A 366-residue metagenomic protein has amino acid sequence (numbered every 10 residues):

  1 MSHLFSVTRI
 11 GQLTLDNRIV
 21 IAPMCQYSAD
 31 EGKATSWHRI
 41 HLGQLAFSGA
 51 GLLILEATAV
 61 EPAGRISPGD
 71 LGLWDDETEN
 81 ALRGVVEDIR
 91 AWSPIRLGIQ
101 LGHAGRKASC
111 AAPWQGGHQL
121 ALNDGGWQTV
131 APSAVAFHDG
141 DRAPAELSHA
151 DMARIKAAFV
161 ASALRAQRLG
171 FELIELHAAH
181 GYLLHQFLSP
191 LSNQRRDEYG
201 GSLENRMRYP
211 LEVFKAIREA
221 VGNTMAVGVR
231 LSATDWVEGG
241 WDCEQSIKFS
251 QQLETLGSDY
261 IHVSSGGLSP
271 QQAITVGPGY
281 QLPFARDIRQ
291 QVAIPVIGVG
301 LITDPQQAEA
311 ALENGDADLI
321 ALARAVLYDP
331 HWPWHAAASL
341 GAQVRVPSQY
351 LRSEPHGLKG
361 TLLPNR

Functional and structural regions predicted by a protein language model:
M1-R366: Flavin-dependent oxidoreductase catalytic cores
